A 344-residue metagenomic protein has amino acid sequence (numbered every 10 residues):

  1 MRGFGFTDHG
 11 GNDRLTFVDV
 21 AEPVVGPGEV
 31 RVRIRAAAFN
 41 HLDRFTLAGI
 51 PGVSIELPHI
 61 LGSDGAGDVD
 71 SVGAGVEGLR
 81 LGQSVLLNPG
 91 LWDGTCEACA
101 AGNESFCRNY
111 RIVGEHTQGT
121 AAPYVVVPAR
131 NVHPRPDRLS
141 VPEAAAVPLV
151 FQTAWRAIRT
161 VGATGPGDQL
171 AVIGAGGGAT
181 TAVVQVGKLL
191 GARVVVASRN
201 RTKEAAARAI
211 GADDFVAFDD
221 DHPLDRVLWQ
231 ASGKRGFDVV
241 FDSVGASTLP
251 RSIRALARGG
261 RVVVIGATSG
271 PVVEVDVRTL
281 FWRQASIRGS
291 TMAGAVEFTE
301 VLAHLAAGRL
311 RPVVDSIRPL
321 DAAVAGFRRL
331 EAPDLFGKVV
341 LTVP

Functional and structural regions predicted by a protein language model:
M1, A295-P344: C-terminal hydrophobic helical "lid"/dimerization subdomain of Rossmann-like NAD(P)H-dependent oxidoreductases
A21-A38, I50-A100, P136-L139: Glycine-rich beta-strand-centered segment in the early N-terminal region that forms part of a ligand/cofactor-binding
R33, L91-G174: NAD(P)H dinucleotide-binding glycine-rich loop of Rossmann-like/cofactor-binding domains, especially the beta1-alpha1
R35-A36, A74, G90, E104 (+3 more regions): Short, surface-exposed secondary-structure boundary micro-motifs
L139-D221: Mid-domain Rossmann-like dinucleotide-binding core that forms the NAD(H)/NADP(H) cofactor-binding site
V195, A205-S286: Glycine-rich cofactor phosphate-binding loops and adjacent beta1-alpha1 units of small-molecule cofactor enzyme domains
R258-I265, E274-S316: Rossmann-fold dehydrogenase core element
